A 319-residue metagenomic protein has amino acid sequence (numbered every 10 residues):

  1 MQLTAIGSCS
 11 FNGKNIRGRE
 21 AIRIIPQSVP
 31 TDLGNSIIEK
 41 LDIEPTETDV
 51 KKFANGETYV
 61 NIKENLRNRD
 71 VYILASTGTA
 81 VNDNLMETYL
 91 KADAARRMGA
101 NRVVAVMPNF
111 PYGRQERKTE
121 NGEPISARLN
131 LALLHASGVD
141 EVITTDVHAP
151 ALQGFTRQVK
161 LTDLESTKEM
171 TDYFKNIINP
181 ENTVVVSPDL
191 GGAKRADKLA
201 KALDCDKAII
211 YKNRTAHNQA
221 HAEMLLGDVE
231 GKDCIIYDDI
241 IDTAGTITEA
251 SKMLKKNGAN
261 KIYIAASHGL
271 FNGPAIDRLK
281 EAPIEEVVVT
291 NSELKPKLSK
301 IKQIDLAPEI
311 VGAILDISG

Functional and structural regions predicted by a protein language model:
Q2-G319: PRPP-associated nucleotide enzymes
